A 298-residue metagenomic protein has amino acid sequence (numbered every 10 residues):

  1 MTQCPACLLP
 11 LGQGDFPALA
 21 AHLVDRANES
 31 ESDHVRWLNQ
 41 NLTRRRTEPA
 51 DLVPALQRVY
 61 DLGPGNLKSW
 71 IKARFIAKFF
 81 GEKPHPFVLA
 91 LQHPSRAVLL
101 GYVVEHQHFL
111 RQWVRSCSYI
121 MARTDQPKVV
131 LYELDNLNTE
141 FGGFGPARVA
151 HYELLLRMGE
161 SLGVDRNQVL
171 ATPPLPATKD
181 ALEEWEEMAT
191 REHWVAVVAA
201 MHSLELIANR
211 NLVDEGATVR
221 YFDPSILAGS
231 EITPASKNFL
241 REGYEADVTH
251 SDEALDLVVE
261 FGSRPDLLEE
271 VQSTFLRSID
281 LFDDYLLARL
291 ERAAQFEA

Functional and structural regions predicted by a protein language model:
Q3-P10, G14, A21-A298: Non-heme di-metal
